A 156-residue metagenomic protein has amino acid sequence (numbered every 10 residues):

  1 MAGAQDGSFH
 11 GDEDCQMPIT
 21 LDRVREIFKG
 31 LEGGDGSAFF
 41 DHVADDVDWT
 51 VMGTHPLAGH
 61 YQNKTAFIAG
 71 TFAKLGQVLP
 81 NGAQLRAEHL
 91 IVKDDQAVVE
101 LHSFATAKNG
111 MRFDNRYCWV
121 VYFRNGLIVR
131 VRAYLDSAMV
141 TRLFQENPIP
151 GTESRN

Functional and structural regions predicted by a protein language model:
A2-H42, N147-N156: Short, low-complexity N-terminal intrinsically disordered segments enriched in polar/charged residues
F9-Q16, A73-N156: A beta-strand edge to alpha-helix "cap/lid" segment located at domain peripheries
V24-I27, A38-V43, V47, F67 (+3 more regions): Hydrophobic pocket/interface hotspot
E32, V51, K108: Short glycine/serine/threonine-biased micro-segments
A44-D94: A solvent-exposed, acidic/Ser-Thr-rich amphipathic alpha-helical stretch
